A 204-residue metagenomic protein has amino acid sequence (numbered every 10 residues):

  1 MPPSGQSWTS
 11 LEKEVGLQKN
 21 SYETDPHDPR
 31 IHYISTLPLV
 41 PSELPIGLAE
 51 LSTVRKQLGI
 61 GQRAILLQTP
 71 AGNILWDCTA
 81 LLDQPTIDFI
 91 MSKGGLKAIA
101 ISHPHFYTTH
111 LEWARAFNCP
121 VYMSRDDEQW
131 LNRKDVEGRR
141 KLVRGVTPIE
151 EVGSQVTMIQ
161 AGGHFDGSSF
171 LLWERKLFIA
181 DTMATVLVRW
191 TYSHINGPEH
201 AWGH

Functional and structural regions predicted by a protein language model:
M1, H105, H164, S168: Histidine-centered active-site/metal-ligand motif
M1-A71: Zn-dependent metallo-beta-lactamase
N20-P45, D88-M91, L111-D166, H200-H204: Metallo-beta-lactamase
L39, E50, R55-A98, R133-R139 (+1 more regions): Pre-active-site segment of Zn-dependent metallo-hydrolases
S52-I60, A64, C78-D88, A98 (+3 more regions): Cap/insert and terminal regions of metallo-dependent hydrolase folds
G72-L82, C119, E150-H204: Metallo-beta-lactamase
W76-D77, I99-I101, P120-R125: Short, hydrophobic beta-strand segments that form beta-sheet elements in well-ordered domains
A98-F106, A161: Ser/Thr-glycine-rich phosphate-binding loops at phosphate-binding pockets of nucleotides, nucleotide cofactors
